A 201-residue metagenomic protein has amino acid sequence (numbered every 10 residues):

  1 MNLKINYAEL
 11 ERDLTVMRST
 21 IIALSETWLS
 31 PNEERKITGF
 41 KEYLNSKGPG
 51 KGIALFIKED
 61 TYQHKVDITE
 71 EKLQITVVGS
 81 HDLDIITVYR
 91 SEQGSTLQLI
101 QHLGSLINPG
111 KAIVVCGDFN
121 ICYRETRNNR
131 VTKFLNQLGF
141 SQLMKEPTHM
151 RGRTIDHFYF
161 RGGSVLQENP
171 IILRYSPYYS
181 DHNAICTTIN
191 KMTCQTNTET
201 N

Functional and structural regions predicted by a protein language model:
M1-I113, N120-R151: Short phosphate/oxyanion-binding micro-motifs
T20, D118, D156-H157, D181: Acidic side chains
G52, L73-T76, I155, L173-R174 (+1 more regions): Residue-level marker for the onset of beta-strands and adjacent loop->beta junctions in well-ordered domains
L55-I57, V77-G79, F158-F160, C186-N190: Short, well-ordered beta-strand micro-motif
I113, C122, G162-N201: Surface polyanion/phosphate-binding segment centered on an Asp-His-Pro turn
